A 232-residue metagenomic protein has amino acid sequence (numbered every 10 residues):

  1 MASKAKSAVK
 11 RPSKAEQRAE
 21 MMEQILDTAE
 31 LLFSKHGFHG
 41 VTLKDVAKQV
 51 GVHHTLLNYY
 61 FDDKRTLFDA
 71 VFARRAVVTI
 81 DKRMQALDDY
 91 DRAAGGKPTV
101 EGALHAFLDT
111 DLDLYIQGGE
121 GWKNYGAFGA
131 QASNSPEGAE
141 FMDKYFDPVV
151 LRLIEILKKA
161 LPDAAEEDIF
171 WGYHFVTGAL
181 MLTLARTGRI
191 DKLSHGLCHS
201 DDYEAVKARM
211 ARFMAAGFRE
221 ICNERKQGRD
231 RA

Functional and structural regions predicted by a protein language model:
A2-V9, Q117, D147-A232: C-terminal peripheral helix-coil segments that are non-catalytic and often amphipathic
R18, M22-E30: Short, leucine-enriched amphipathic alpha-helices that occur as contiguous helical runs
Q24, L32-R74: Helix-turn-helix
L57, L67-E101: Small/polar-rich, solvent-exposed N-terminal microdomains that initiate assembly or binding
F72, A86-L87, Y115, G119-F141 (+2 more regions): N-terminal/domain-start segments enriched in small and hydrophobic, helix-friendly residues, covering either
Q85-G121, Y173: Hydrophobic alpha-helical connector segments
G102, N124, P136-L161: Amphipathic alpha-helical packing segments from all-alpha helical-bundle domains
F107, D111, G126-S133, V176 (+2 more regions): Short alpha-helical scaffolding segments that buttress acidic/His motifs in well-ordered protein cores
